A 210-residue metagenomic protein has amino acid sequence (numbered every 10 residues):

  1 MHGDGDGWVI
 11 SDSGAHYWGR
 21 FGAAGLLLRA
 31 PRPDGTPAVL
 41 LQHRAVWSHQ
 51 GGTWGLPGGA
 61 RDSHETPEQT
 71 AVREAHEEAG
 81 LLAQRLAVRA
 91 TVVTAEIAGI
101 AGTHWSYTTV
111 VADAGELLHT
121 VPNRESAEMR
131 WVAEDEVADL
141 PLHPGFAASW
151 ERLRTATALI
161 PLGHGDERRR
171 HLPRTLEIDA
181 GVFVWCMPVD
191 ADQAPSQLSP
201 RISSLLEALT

Functional and structural regions predicted by a protein language model:
M1-T53, G59-L118, E134-D135, R154-A156: N-terminal leader/linker segments that precede catalytic domains of diphosphate-processing enzymes
G22, S149, R168-H171: Conserved alpha-helical elements of sugar-nucleotide-dependent glycosyltransferases
D34, A83, S126, I178-D179: Short, well-ordered coil/turn elements that cap or connect secondary structure elements
L86-V88, M129, F183-C186: Generic structural signal for residues in well-ordered beta-strands
E96-A101, P141, D192-Q197: Short, solvent-exposed polar/charged micro-motifs at secondary-structure junctions
T108-T109, T120-R154: NUDIX/MutT-family hydrolases
T157-T210: Domain-level signal for Mg2+-assisted phosphodiester chemistry and nucleotide/NA-binding surfaces in nucleic-acid
